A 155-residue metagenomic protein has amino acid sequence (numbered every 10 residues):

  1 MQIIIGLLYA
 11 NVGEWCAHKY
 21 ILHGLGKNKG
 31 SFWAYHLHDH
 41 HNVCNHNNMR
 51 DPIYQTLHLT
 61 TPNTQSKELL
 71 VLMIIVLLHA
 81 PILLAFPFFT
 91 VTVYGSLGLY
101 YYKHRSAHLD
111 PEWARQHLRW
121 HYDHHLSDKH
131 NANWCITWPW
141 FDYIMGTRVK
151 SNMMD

Functional and structural regions predicted by a protein language model:
M1-I3: N-terminal membrane topogenic signal
L7-D155: Membrane-embedded catalytic scaffold of the fatty acid hydroxylase/desaturase
